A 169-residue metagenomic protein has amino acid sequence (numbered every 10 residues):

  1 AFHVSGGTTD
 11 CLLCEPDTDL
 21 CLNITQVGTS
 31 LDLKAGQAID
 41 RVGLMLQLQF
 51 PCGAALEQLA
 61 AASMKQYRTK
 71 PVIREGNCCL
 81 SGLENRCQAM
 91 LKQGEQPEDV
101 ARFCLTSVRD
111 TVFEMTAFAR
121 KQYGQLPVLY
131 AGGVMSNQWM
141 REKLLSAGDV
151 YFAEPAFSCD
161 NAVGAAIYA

Functional and structural regions predicted by a protein language model:
A1-H3, D32, L129: Short glycine-aspartate micro-motif
H3, T9-L13: Short beta-strand scaffold segments in enzyme catalytic cores
G7, G132-V134, P155: Active-site metal-binding loops of divalent metal-dependent hydrolases
E15-A62, M90-G94: Glycine-rich phosphate-binding loop plus the immediately following alpha-helix
T25-L31, V72-E75, Y151-S158: A short glycine/serine-rich beta->alpha loop
V42, T116, A165-A169: Buried hydrophobic packing segments
Q58-V128, V134-F152: A contiguous, well-structured pocket-lining segment that forms one wall/lid of small-molecule binding clefts in soluble
A153-A169: Glycine-rich phosphate-binding/hydrolytic loop that grips phosphoryl groups
